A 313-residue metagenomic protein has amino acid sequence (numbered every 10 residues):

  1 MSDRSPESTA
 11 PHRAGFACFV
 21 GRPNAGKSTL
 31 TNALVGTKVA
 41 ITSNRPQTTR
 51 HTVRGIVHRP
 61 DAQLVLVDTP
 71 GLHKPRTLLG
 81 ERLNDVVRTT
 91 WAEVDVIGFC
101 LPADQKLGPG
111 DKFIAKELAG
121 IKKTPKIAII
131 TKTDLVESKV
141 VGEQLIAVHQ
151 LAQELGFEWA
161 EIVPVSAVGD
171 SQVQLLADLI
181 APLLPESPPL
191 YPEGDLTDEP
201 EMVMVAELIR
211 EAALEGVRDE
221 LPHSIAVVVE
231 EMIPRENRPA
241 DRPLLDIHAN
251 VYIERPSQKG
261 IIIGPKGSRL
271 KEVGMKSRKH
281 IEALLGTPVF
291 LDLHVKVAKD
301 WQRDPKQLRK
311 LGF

Functional and structural regions predicted by a protein language model:
S2-V96, L101: Conserved G1/Walker A P-loop phosphate-binding module
C18, N32, H51, G55 (+12 more regions): Solvent-exposed alpha-helical segments within well-ordered globular domains of core cellular machineries
G26, Q172, R269: Conserved glycine(s) of the Walker
T37, I56-P60, P75, T90-I97 (+9 more regions): Conserved, well-folded catalytic cores of nucleic-acid-processing and energy-transducing macromolecular machines
T49, L72-K74, K106-L107, V136-E137 (+1 more regions): Catalytic P-loop NTPase motifs of RecA-like helicase/translocase cores
W91-F113, K122-G142: Conserved Switch II/interswitch segment of TRAFAC-class P-loop GTPases
T124-I127, D134-T197: Canonical P-loop GTPase G-domain recognition
E201-F313: P-loop NTP-binding site
